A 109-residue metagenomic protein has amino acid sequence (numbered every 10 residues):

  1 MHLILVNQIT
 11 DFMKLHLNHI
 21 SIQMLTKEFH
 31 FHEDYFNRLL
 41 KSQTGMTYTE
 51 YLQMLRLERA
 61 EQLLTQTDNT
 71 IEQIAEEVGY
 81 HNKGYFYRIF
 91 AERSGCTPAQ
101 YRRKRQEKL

Functional and structural regions predicted by a protein language model:
M1-F31, S42: Membrane-proximal linker segments that couple transmembrane helices to downstream signaling/catalytic modules
N7-L15, S42-H81, R103-L109: Terminal helix-turn-helix DNA-binding modules in bacterial transcription factors
Q23-L55, A75-Q100: Basic/polar phosphate-binding segments, predominantly the helix-turn-helix DNA-binding elements of transcriptional
